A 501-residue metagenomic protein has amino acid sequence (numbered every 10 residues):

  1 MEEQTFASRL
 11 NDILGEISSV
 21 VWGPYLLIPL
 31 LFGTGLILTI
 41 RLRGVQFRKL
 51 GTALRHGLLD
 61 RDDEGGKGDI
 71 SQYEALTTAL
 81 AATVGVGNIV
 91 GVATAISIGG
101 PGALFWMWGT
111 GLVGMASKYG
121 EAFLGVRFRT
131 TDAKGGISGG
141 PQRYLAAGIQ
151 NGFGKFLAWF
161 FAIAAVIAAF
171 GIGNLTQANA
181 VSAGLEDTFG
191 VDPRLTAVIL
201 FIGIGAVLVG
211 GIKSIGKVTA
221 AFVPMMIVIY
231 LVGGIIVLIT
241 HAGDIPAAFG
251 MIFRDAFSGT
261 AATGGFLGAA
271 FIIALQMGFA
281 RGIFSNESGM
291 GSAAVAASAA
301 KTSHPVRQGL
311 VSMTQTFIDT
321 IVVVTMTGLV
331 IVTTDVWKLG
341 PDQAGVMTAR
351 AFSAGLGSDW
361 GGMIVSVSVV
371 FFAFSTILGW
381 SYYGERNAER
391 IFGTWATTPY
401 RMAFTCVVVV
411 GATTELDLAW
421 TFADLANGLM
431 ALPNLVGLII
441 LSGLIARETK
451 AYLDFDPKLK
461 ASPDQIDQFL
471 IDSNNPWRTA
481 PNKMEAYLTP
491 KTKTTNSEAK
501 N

Functional and structural regions predicted by a protein language model:
M1-V86, I96-A103, G114, V409 (+2 more regions): N-terminal alpha-helical transmembrane segments of multi-pass membrane transport and channel/translocase proteins
L30-T34, L38-L54, F161, A178-L185 (+3 more regions): Membrane-interface loop-to-helix entry segments
T34-T39, T110-G135, Q142, A146-N179 (+2 more regions): Helix-loop-helix module between adjacent transmembrane segments
L42-Q46, N88-V92, P101, F170-V181 (+5 more regions): Transmembrane helix-loop junctions in multi-pass membrane proteins
G44-Q72, T94-I96, G100-L104, W108 (+6 more regions): Flexible loop linkers connecting adjacent transmembrane helices in multi-pass alpha-helical membrane transporters
E64-I98, L124-R127, A133-Q142, A146-G148 (+2 more regions): Alpha-helical membrane segments and immediately flanking helix-loop junctions that form or couple to the substrate/ion
V113-E121, V198-I212, V223-G243, Q276 (+3 more regions): Selective recognition of specific alpha-helical transmembrane segments in multi-pass small-molecule
E121-R129, A133, I235-M251, G259 (+4 more regions): Extracellular/periplasmic helix-exit of transmembrane alpha-helices
